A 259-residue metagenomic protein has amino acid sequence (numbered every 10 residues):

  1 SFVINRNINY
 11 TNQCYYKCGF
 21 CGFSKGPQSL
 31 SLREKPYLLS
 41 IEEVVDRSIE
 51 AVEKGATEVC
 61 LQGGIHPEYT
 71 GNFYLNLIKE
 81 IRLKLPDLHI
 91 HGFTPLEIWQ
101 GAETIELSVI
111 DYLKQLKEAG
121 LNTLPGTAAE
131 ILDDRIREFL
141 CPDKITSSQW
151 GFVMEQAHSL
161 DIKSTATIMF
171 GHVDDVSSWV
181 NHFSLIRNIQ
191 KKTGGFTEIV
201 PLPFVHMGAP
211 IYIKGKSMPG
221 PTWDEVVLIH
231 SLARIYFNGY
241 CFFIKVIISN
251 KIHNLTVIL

Functional and structural regions predicted by a protein language model:
S1, N5-E43, H66: Canonical Radical SAM [4Fe-4S] cluster-binding loop centered on the CxxxCxxC motif and its immediate flanking residues
F2-I8, L32, C60-N72, D134 (+1 more regions): Glycine-rich, proline-tolerant flexible connector loops at the mouths of alpha/beta enzymes
G19, L75-I90, K117, M218-R234: Short, composition-biased local secondary-structure segments
K25-G63, N76, L83: Conserved alpha-helical substructure of the radical SAM core
E34-P36, E138-K144, G215-P219: Short glycine-enriched, charge-decorated loop/helix-capping segments at active-site entrances that position
E53-T165, H172, G194-F196, F243: Conserved SAM/AdoMet-binding glycine-rich loop
L85, E118-A129, S148-P210, W223-K245 (+1 more regions): Conserved C-terminal portion of the radical SAM core fold that forms the substrate/S-adenosylmethionine-binding
K251-L259: Radical SAM enzyme core and accessory elements
